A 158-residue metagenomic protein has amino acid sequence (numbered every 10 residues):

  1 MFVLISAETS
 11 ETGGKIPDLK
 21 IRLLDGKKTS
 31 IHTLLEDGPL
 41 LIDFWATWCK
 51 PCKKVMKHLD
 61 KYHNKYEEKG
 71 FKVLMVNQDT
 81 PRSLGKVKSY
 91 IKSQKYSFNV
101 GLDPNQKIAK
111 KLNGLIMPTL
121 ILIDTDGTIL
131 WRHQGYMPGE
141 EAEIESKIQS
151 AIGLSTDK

Functional and structural regions predicted by a protein language model:
F2-D18, L35, K158: N-proximal helix/coil linker or "cap" segments that precede and/or mark the start of modular domains
K20-P39: A short beta-strand-turn-helix
G38-L40, F44-W48, I116: Short pre-active-site segment immediately N-terminal to redox-active cysteine/selenocysteine motifs in thiol-based
L40-I42, L74-V76, I121: Conserved hydrophobic packing residues within short motifs/helices of P-loop NTPase cores of ABC-family ATPases
F44-K61: Conserved redox-active cysteine motifs that mediate thiol-disulfide chemistry, especially di-cysteine Cys-X(1-2)-Cys
G70-L84, Y96-N105: Thiol-based oxidoreductase modules, predominantly thioredoxin-like and allied folds used for disulfide exchange
Y90-T125: Short, internal strand/loop/helix patches that form the active-site neighborhood or redox-interaction surface
L122-K158: Thiol-/selenol-based redox modules, centered on thioredoxin-like and closely related oxidoreductase domains
